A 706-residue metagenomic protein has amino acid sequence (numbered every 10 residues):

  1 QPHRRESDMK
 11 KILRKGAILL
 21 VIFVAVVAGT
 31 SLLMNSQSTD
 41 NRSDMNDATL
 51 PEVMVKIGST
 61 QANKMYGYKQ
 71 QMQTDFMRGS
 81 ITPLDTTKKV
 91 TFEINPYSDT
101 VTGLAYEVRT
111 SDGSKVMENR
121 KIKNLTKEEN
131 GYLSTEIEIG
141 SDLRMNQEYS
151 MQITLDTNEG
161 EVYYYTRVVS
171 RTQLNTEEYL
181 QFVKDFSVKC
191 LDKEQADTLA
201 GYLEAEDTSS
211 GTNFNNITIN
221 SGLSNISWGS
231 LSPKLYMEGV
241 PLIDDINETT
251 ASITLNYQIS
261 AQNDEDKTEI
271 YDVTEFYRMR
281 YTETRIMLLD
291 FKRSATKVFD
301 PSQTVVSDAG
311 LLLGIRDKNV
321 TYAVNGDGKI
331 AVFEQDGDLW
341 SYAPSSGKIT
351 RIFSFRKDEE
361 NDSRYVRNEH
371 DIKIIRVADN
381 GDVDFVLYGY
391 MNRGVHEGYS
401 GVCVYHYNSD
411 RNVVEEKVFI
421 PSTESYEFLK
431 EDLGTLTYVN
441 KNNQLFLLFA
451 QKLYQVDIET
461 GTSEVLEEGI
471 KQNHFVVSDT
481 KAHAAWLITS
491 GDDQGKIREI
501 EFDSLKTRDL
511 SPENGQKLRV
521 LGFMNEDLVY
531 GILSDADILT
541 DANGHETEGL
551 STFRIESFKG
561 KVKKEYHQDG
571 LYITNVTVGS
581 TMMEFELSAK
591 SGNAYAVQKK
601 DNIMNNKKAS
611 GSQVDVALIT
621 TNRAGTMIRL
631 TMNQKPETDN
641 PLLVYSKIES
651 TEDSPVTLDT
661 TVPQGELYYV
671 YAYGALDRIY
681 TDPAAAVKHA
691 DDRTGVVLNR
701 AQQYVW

Functional and structural regions predicted by a protein language model:
S7-V24: N-terminal Sec-pathway targeting helices
V24-T39, D75-T91, T102-N124, N130-Y132 (+3 more regions): Surface-exposed, charged secondary-structure patches
N35-M54: Ser/Thr/Pro/Gly-rich low-complexity linker/stalk segments immediately outside membranes or between
A48-E107, S114-V116, E148-L231, V305-K348 (+14 more regions): Core segments of small alpha/beta cavity-forming domains
E118-R120, F291, I349-K357, V414-S422 (+3 more regions): Beta-propeller fold detector
D266-D290, G401-D410, Q598-K608: A short, surface-exposed beta-strand/turn
R278, S341, R351, V404-H406 (+3 more regions): Conserved blade-register residue in beta-propeller folds
G347, G398-N412, I497-S504, H545-G560: Beta-propeller blade signature
